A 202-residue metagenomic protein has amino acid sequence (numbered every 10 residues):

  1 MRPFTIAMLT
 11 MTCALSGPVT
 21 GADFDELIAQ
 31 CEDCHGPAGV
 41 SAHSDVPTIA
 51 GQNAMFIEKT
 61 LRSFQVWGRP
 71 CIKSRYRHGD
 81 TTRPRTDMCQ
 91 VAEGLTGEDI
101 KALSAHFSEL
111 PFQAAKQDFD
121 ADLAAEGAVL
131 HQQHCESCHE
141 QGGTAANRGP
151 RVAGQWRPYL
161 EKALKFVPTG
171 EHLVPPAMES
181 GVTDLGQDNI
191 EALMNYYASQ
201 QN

Functional and structural regions predicted by a protein language model:
M1-F4: Positively charged n-region of N-terminal signal peptides that target proteins for export
I6-A14: Bacterial N-terminal signal peptides
V19-A38, A115, F119-Q141, W156 (+1 more regions): Sequence/structural segment immediately N-terminal to covalent heme-attachment motifs in c-type and related
F24, G39-R85, C89-G94, A124 (+3 more regions): Gly/Gly-Pro-rich "capping" loops immediately C-terminal to redox-active cysteine motifs in periplasmic/lumenal
F64, H106-F107, H131, V167 (+1 more regions): Conserved hydrophobic/aromatic "anchor" residues that stabilize well-ordered secondary structure elements
V91-A115, P158, G181-N202: C-terminal capping alpha-helices of c-type cytochrome domains
